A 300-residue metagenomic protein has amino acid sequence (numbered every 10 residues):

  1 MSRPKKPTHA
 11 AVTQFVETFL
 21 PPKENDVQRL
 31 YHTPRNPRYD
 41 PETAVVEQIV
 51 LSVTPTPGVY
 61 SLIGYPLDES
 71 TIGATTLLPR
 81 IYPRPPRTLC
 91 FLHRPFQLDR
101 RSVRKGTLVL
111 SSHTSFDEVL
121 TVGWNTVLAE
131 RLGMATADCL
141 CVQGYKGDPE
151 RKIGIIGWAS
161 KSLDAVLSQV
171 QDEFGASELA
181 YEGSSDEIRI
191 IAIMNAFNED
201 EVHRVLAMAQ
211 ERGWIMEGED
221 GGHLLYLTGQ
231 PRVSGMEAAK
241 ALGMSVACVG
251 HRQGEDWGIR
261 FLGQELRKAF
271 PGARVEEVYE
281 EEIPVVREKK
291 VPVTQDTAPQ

Functional and structural regions predicted by a protein language model:
M1-Q300: Active-site catalytic microenvironments in core metabolic enzymes, especially phosphate/sugar-handling
